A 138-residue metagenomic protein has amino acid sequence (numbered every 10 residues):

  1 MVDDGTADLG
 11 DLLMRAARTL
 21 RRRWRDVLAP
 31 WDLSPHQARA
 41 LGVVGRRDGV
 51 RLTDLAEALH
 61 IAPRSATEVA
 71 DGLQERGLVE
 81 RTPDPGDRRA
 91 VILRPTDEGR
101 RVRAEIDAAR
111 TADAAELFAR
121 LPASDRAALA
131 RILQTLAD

Functional and structural regions predicted by a protein language model:
M1-D4, A123-D138: C-terminal regulatory/oligomerization modules of transcriptional regulators
M1-W31, T135: N-terminal leader segment of winged-helix/HTH proteins
L12, T19, R23, R39-G42 (+2 more regions): Pre-recognition alpha-helix immediately N-terminal to the DNA-recognition helix within helix-turn-helix or winged-helix
M14, G42-R46, D107, Q134: Short, locally clustered residues in the helix-turn-helix/winged-helix DNA-binding domain
R21, D71-R131: Charged, amphipathic alpha-helical coiled-coil/dimerization segments
R22-S65, R76: N-terminal helix-turn-helix DNA-binding core of bacterial DNA-binding proteins
G42, E68, R131: DNA-binding alpha-helical recognition surfaces that contact promoter or target DNA
